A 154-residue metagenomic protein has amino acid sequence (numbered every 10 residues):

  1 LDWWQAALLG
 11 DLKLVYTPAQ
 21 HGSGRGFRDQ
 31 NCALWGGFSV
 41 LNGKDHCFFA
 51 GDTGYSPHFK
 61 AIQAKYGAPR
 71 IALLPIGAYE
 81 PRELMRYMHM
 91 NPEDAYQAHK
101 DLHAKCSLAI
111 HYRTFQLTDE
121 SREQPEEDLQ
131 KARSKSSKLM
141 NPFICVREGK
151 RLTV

Functional and structural regions predicted by a protein language model:
L1-G67, E148-V154: Core dinuclear metal-dependent hydrolase active-site scaffold
H46, T53-R147: Cap/insert and terminal regions of metallo-dependent hydrolase folds
